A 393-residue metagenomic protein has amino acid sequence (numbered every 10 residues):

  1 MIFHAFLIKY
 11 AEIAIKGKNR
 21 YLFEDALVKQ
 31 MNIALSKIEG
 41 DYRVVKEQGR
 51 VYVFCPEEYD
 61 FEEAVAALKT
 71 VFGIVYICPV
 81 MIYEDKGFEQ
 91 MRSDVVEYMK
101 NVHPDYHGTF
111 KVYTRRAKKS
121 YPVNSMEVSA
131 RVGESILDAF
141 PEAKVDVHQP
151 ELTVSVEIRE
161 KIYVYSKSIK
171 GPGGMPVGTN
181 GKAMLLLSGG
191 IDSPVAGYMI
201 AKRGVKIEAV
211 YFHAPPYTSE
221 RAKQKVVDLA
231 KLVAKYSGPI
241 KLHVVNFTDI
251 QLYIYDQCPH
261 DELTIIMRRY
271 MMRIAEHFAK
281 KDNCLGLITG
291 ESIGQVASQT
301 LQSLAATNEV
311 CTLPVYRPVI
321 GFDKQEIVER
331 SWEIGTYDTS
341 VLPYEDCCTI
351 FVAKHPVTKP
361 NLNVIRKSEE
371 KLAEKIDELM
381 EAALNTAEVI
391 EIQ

Functional and structural regions predicted by a protein language model:
M1-M184, P194-I240, E309, V357-L362 (+2 more regions): RNA-binding accessory domains that recognize and position tRNA/RNA substrates
A11, K167, V210-F212, V245-T248 (+4 more regions): Generic beta-strand/beta-sheet core signal
E134-I136, G173-N180, Q251-L252, D256-E329 (+2 more regions): Active-site adenylate/phosphate-handling loop in enzymes that bind or generate adenylated species
D146, H243-V245, Y316: General small-molecule cofactor/ligand-binding pocket signal
G190: Conserved G/P- and acidic residue-centered "switch" motifs that form tight phosphate/ATP-binding loops in soluble
A230-D256, D346-C347: A conserved beta-strand->alpha-helix junction
Q295, P343-F351: Small/polar glycine-rich anion-binding or flexible loop at a beta-alpha turn
G335-P343: A short alpha-helix-loop-beta-strand transition element characteristic of N-terminal alpha/beta dinucleotide-binding
